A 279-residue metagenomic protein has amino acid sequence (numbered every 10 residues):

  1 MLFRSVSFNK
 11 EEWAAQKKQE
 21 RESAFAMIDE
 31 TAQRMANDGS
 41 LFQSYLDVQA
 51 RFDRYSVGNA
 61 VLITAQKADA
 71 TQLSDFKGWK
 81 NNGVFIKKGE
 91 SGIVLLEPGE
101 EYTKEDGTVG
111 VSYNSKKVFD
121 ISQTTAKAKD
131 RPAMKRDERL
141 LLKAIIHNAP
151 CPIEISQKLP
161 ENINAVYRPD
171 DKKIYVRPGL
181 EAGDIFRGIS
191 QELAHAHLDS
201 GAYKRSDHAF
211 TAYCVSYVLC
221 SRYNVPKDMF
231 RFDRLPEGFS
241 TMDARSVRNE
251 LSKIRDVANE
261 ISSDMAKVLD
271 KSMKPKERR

Functional and structural regions predicted by a protein language model:
F3-R279: N-terminal accessory/interface modules of nucleic-acid-binding and processing proteins
